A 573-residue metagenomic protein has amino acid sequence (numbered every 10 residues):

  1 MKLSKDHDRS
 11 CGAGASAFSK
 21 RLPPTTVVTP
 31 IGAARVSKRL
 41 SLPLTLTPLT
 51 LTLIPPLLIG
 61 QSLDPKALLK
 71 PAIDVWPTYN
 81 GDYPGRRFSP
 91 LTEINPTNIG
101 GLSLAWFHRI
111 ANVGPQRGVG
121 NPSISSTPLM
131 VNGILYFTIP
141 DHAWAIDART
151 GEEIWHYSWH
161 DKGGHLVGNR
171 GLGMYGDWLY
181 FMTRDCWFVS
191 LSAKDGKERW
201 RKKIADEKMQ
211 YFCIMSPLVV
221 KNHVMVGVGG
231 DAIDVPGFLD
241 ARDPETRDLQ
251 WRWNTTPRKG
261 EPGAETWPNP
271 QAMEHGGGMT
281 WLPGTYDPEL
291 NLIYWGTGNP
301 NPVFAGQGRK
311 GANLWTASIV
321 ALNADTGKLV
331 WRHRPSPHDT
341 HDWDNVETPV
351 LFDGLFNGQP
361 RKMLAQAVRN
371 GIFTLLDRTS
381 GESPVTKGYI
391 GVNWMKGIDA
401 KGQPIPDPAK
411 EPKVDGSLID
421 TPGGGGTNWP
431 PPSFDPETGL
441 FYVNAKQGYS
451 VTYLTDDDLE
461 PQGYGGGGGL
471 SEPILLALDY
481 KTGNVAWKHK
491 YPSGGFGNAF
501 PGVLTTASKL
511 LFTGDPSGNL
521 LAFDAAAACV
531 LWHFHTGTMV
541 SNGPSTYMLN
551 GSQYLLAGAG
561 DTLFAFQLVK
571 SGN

Functional and structural regions predicted by a protein language model:
M1-G60: Intrinsic disorder/low-complexity segments
Q61-G118, E152-D161, K197-D206, D248-T256 (+7 more regions): Aromatic (tryptophan-biased) beta-strands that constitute blades/sheets of beta-rich domains
W76-N80, G120-D141, G164-F188, F212-P236 (+7 more regions): Repeat-blade elements of multi-bladed beta-propeller folds
D147, S192, D243, N323 (+5 more regions): Structural recognition of the beta-propeller blade-terminating site
G196, G237-D248, A312-G327, S380-G381 (+1 more regions): Beta-propeller blade signature
T348-I390, W394, K413-P422, G560 (+1 more regions): Phosphate/diphosphate-binding loops
A445-Q447, G469-C529: Loop/turn-rich, solvent-exposed surfaces of beta-rich toroidal or solenoidal domains
